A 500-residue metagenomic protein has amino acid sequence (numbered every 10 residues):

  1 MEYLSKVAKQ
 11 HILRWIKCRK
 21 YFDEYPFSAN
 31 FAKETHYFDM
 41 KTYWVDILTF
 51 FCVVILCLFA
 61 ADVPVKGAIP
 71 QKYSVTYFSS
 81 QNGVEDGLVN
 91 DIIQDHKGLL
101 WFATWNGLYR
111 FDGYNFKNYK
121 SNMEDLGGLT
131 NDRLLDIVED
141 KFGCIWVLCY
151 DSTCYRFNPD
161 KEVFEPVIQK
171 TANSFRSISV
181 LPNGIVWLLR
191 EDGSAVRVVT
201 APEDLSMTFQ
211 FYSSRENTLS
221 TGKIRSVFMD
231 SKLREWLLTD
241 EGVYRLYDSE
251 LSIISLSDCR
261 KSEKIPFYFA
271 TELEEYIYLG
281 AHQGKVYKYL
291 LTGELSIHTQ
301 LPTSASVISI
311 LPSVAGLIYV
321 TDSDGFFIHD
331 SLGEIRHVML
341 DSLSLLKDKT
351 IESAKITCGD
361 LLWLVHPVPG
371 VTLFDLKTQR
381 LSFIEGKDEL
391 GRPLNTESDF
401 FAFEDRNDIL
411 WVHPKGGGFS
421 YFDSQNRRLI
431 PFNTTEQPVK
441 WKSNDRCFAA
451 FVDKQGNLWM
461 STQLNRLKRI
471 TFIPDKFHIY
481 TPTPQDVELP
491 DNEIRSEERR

Functional and structural regions predicted by a protein language model:
E2-Y25: Basic, amphipathic alpha-helical segments enriched in Lys/Arg and hydrophobic/aromatic residues
F27-R500: Carboxylate-rich, polar loop motifs that coordinate divalent cations or form catalytic acidic clusters
